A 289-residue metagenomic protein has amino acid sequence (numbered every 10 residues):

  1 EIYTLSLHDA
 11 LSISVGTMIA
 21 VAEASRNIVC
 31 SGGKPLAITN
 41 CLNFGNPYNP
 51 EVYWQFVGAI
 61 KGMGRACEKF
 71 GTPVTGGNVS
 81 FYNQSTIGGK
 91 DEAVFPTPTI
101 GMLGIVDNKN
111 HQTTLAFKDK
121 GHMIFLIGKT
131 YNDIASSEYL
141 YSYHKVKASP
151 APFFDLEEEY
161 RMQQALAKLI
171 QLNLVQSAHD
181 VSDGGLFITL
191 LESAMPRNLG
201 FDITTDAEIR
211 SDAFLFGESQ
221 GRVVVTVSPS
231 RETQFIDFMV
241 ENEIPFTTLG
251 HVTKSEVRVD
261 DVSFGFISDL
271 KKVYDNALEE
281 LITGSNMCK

Functional and structural regions predicted by a protein language model:
E1-D9: Single conserved hydrophobic/aromatic residue that forms the stacking wall/gate of nucleotide- or nucleobase-binding
A10-M18, S31, N46-V57, A93 (+7 more regions): Hydrophobic alpha-helical scaffolding
V15-T39, G58-K69, A165-K168, F235: Small-aliphatic-rich amphipathic alpha-helix that forms the alpha element of a beta-alpha
T17-I19, G101-D107, G128, F153-Q163 (+1 more regions): A general structural motif
P35-A135, T248-H251: Glycine-rich anion-binding loops of enzyme active sites
A59-A66, F70-T75, V79-P98, A148-S149 (+2 more regions): Glycine-/charge-enriched secondary-structure boundary and capping motifs
A135-P152, E241-E243: Short, compositionally biased
